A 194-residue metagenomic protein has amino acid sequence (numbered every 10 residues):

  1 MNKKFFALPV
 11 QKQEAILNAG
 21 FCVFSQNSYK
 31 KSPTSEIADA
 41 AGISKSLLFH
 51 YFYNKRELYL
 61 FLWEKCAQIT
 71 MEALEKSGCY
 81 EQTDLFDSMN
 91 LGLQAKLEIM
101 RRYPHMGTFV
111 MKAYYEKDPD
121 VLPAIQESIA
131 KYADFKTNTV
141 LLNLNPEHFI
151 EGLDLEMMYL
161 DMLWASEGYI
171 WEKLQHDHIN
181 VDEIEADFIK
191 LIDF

Functional and structural regions predicted by a protein language model:
M1-V10: N-terminal intrinsically disordered/low-complexity leader segments
K12-G20, I37, L62-T70, K136: Generic hydrophobic, amphipathic alpha-helix propensity
A15, V23-E57, F61: Helix-turn-helix
A19-V23, I99: Short amphipathic alpha-helical elements of helix-turn-helix/winged-helix folds
Q26-K30, E81, Y103: Short coil/turn segments at alpha/beta junctions that flank glycine-rich nucleotide-binding fingerprints
F52, K112-D118: Short helix-capping/turn signature of helix-turn-helix
Q68-C79, T83, D87, L91 (+5 more regions): Amphipathic alpha-helical packing segments from all-alpha helical-bundle domains
T108-K112, L122-A124, G152: Short, hydrophobic secondary-structure boundary micro-motifs
